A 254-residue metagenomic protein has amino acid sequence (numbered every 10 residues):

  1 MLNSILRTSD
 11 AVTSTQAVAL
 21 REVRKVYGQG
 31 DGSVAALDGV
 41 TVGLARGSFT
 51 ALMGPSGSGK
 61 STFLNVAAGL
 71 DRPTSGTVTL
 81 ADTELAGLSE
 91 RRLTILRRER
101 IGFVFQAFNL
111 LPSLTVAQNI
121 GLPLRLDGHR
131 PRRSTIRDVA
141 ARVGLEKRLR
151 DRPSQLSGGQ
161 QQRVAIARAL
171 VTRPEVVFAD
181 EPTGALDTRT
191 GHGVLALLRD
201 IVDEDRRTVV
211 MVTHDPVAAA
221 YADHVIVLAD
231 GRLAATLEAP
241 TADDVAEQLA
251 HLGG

Functional and structural regions predicted by a protein language model:
M1-V12: Pre-NBD coupling/linker segments of ABC/ABC-like ATPases
D10-T15, L237: A general boundary/transition motif marking the beginning of the first structured unit of a protein
Q16-H224, L228, L233: ABC family nucleotide-binding domain
R232-G254: Conserved beta-strand-loop-alpha-helix hinge in the C-terminal portion of ABC ATPase nucleotide-binding domains
